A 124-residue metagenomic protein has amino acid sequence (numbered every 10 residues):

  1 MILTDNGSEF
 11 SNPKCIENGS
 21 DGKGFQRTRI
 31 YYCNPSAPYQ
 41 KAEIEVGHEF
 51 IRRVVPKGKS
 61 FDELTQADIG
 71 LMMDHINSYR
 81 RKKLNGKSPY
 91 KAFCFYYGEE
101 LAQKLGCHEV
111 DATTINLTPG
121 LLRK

Functional and structural regions predicted by a protein language model:
M1-E63, A67, L71, K83: RNase H-like DDE/DDD metal-dependent nuclease/strand-transfer catalytic core used by mobile genetic elements
K57-K124: C-terminal domain-tail junction helix/linker
